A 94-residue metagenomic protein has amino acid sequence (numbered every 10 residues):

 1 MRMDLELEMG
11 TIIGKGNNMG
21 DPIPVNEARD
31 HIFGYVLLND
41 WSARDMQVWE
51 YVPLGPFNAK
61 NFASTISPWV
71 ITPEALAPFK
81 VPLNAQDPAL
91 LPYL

Functional and structural regions predicted by a protein language model:
M1-L94: Glycine-enriched loop-and-adjacent helix/strand subsegments that border the catalytic/binding cleft of enzyme cores
